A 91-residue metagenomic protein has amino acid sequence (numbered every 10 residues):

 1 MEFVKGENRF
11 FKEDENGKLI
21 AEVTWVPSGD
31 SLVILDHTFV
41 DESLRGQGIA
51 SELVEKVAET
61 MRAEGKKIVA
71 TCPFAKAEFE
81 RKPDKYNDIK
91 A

Functional and structural regions predicted by a protein language model:
M1-V33: N-terminal first-folded block
S28, D36-T38, T71-P73: Acidic/polar N-terminal loop/beta-strand segments that form early-domain functional surfaces
T38-R45: A short, internal acetyl-CoA/4′-phosphopantetheine-binding micro-motif in the GNAT/acyltransferase core
G46-V57: Conserved acetyl-CoA-binding loop-helix of GNAT-fold acetyltransferases
K56, T60-A91: C-terminal structural segments of small proteins and small subunits
